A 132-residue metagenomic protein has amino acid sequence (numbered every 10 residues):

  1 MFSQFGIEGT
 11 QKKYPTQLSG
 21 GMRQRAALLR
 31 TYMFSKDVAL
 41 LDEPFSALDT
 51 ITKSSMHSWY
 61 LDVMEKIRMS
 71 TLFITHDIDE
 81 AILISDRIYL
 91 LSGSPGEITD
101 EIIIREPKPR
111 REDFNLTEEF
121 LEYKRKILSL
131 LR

Functional and structural regions predicted by a protein language model:
M1-T10: Conserved ABC ATPase "signature" region
Y14-L18, M22: Conserved ABC ATPase signature
M33-D37: A short, proline-enriched helix->beta-strand linker immediately N-terminal to the Walker B motif in ABC-type P-loop
A39-D42: Catalytic Walker B motif of ABC-type/P-loop ATPase nucleotide-binding domains
K53-I67: Helical segment within the ABC ATPase nucleotide-binding domain
R68-I74: Conserved H-loop
G93-Y123: Conserved beta-strand-loop-alpha-helix hinge in the C-terminal portion of ABC ATPase nucleotide-binding domains
